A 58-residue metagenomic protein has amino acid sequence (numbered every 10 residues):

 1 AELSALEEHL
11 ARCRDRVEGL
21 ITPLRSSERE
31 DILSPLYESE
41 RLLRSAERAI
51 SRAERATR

Functional and structural regions predicted by a protein language model:
A1-T22: N-terminal acidic leader/helix
G19-T57: Short, charge-rich amphipathic interface segments used for partner binding and complex assembly
